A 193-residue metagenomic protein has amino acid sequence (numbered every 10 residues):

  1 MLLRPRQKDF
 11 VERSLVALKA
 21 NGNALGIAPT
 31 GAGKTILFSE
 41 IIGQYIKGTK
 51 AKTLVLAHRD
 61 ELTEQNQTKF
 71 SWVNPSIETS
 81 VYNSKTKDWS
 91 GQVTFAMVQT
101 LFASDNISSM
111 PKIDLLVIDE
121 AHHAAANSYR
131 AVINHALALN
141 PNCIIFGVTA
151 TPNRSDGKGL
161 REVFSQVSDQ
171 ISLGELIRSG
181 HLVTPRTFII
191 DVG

Functional and structural regions predicted by a protein language model:
M1-I27: Conserved pre-motif I regulatory segment
S14, L37-Y45, N66, V132: Hydrophobic residues on the short alpha-helix immediately C-terminal to a glycine-rich phosphate/catalytic loop
A20-I42: Walker A/P-loop
A51-K52, S90-V93, I113-L115, P141-F146: Loop/turn-to-beta-strand initiation segments
A51-R59: Conserved RecA-like ASCE P-loop NTPase motor core of nucleic-acid helicases/translocases
D60-K85: Conserved helix-turn-beta segment of the N-terminal RecA-like "Helicase ATP-binding" lobe in SF1/SF2 helicases
S84-L115, R130-A131: Conserved helix/coil segment N-terminal to the catalytic DExD/H
H122-T187: Post-DEXD/H (motif II) to motif III coupling segment of the RecA-like Helicase ATP-binding lobe
